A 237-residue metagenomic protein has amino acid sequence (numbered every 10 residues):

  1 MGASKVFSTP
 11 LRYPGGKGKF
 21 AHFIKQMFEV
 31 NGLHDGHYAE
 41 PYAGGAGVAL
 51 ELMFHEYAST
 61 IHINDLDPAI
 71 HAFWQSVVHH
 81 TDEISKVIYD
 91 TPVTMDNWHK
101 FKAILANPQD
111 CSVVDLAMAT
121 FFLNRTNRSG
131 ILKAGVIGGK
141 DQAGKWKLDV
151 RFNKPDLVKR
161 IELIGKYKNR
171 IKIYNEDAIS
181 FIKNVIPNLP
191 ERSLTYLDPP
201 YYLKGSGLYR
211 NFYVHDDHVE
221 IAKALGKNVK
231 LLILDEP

Functional and structural regions predicted by a protein language model:
G2-M27, L33, V77-Y196, P200-L208 (+1 more regions): SAM-dependent nucleic-acid methyltransferase catalytic core
H34-D96: Conserved S-adenosyl-L-methionine
H37, T60, L194, K230-L231: Proline-centered loop/turn at the N-terminus of a beta-strand
A39, N64, E176, L197-P199 (+1 more regions): Active-site flanking residues adjacent to catalytic metal/cofactor-binding acidic residues
N175, H218-P237: Conserved Class I SAM-dependent methyltransferase catalytic core
S206-E220: A short, conserved alpha-helix within the catalytic core of class I
